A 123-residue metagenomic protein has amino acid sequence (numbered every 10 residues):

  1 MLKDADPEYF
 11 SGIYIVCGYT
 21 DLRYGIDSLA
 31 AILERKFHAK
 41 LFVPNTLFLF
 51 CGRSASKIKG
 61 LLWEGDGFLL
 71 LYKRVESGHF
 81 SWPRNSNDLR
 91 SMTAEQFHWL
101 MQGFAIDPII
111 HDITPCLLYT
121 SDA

Functional and structural regions predicted by a protein language model:
M1-R23: Predominantly extracellular/luminal regions of secreted and cell-surface proteins, especially disulfide-bonded
G25-L41: A short, contiguous, amphipathic alpha-helix enriched in charged residues
F42-A55: Conserved interaction-surface patches within small, structured recognition/assembly domains
G65-S81: Compact nucleic-acid interaction/catalytic patches
G78-M92: An anionic, turn-rich surface loop/hairpin at beta-sheet edges that serves as a generic interaction/coordination patch
L89-P115: Well-ordered alpha/beta subsegment
Y119-A123: Conserved small/polar residues in nucleotide/adenosyl-binding loops
